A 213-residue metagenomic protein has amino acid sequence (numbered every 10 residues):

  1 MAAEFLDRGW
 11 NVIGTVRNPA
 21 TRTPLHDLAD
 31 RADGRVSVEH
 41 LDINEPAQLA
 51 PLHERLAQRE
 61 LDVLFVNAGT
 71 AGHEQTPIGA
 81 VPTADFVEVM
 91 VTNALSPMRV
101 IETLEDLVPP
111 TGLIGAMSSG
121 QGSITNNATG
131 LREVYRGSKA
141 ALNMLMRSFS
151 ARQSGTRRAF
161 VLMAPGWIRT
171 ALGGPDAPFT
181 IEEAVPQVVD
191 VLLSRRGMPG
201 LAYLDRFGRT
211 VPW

Functional and structural regions predicted by a protein language model:
M1-I13: Canonical Rossmann dinucleotide-binding motif of NAD(H)/NADP(H)-dependent dehydrogenases/reductases, specifically
T15-R22, I43: N-terminal Rossmann-fold cofactor-binding loop
A29-A47: Rossmann-fold cofactor-recognition segment
D42-R59: Conserved Rossmann-fold cofactor-binding substructure of NAD(P)-dependent oxidoreductases
Q48-P51, L95-T103: Conserved mid-core alpha-helix of short-chain dehydrogenase/reductase
V66-N67, L113-S119, A159-A164: Structural signature of the Rossmann-like NAD(P)-dependent dehydrogenase/reductase core
T70, E74-M90, L95-M98, D106 (+1 more regions): Catalytic loop of short-chain dehydrogenase/reductase
G155-M163, I168, G174-W213: C-terminal helical subdomain
